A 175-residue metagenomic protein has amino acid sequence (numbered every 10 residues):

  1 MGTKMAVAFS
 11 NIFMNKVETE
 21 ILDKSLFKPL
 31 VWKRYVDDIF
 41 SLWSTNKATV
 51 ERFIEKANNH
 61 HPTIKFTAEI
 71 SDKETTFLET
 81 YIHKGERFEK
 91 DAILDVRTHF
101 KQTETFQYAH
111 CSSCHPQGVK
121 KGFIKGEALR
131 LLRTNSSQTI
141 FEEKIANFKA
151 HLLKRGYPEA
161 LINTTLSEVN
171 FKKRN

Functional and structural regions predicted by a protein language model:
M1-N175: Charged structural interfaces that engage phosphate-rich ligands and support phosphoryl-transfer chemistry
